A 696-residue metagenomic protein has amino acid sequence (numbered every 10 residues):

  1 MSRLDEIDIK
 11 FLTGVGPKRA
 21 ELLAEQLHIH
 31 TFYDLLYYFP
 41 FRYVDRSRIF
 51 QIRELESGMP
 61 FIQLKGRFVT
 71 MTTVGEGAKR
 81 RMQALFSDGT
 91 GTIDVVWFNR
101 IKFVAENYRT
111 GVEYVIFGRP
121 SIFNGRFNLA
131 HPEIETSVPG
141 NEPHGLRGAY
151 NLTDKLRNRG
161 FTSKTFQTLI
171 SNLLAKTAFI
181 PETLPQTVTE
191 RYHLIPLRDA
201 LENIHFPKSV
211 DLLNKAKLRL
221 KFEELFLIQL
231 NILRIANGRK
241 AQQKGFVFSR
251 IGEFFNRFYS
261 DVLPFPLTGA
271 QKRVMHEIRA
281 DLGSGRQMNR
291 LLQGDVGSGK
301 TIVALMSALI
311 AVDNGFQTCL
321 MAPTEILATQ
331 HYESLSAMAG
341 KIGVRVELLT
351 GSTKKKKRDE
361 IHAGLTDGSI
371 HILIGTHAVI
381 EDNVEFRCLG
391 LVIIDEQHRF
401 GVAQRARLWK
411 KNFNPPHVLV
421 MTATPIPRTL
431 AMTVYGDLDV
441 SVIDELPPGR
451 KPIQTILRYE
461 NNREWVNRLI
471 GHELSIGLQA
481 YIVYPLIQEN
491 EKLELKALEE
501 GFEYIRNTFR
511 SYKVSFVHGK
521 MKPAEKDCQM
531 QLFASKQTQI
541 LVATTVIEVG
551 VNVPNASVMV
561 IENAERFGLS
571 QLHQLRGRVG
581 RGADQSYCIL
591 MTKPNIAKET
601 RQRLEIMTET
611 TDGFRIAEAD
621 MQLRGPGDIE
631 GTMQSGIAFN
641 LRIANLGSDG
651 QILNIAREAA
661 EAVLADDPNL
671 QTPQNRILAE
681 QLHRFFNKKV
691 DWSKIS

Functional and structural regions predicted by a protein language model:
E21-L22, G245-L292: Conserved pre-motif I regulatory segment
Y38-V69: OB-fold nucleic-acid-binding modules
R67, R119-P120, N231, A564 (+1 more regions): Short, surface-exposed secondary-structure boundary micro-motifs
V74-V262, D666: Upstream accessory/linker segments immediately N-terminal to the RecA-like ATPase cores of bacterial MutS and a subset
R273-H276, S284-E605, N669, S696: Inter-lobe coupling/hinge segments of SF2-like helicase ATPases
S511, M530-I540, I547-P554, M559-E562 (+4 more regions): Accessory helical-bundle/CTD segments and flexible terminal tails appended to RecA-like ATPase motors
